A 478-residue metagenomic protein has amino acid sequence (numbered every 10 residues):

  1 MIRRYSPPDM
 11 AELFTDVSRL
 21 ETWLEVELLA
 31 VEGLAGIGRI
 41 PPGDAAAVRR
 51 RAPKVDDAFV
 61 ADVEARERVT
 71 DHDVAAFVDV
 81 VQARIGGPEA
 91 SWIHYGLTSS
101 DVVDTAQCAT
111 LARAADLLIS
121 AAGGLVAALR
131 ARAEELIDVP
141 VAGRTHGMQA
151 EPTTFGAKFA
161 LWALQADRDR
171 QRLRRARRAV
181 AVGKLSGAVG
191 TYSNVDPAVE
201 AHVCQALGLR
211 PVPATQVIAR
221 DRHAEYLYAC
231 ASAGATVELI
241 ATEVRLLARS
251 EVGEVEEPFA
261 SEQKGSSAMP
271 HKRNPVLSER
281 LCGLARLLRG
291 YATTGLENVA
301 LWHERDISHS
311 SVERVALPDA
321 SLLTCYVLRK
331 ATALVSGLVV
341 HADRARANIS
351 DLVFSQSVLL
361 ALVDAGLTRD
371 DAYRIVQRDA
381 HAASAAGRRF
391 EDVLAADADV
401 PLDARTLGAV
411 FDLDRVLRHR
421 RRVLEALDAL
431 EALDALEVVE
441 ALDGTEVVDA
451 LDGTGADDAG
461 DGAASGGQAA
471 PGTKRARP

Functional and structural regions predicted by a protein language model:
M1-S186, Y192, D196-H202, P211 (+7 more regions): A helix-coil-helix interface module used to build multimeric assemblies and to scaffold catalytic/cofactor sites
A11-T15, A61-V63, Q263-G283, R305-D319 (+3 more regions): Short beta-alpha connecting loops at secondary-structure transitions that line or flank enzyme active sites
S99, T191-Y192, P211-V217, A347 (+3 more regions): A structural signal for small-residue-enriched, beta-sheet-centric alpha/beta enzyme cores and oligomeric scaffold folds
A112-G123, R130, A160-A163, D167 (+6 more regions): Short amphipathic alpha-helical segments with heptad-repeat character
E134-G156, E254-S266, H271-K272, H303-V312 (+1 more regions): Glycine-rich cofactor-pocket loops
E200-R289: Acidic, glycine-rich loop-and-beta core segments that form the ion-binding/anion-interacting portion of active sites
L287-L367: Long, amphipathic alpha-helical stalk/connector segments used for oligomerization, subunit docking, or mechanical
A432-A459: Long, intrinsically disordered low-complexity tandem-repeat segments
